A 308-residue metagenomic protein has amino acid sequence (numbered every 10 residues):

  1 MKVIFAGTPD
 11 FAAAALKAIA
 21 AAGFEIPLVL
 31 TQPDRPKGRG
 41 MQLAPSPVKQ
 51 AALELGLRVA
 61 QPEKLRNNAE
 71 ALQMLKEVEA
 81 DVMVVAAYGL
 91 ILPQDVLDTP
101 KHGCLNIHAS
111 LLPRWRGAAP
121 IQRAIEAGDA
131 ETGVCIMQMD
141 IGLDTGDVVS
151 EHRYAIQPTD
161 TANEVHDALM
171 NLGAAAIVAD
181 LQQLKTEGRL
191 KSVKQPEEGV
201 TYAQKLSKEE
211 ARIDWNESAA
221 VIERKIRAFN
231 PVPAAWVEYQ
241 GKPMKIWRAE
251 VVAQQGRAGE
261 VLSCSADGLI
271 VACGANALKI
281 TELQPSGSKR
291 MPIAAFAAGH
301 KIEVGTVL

Functional and structural regions predicted by a protein language model:
M1-P231, N276-K279, P285, A297 (+1 more regions): One-carbon transfer enzymes
N216-L308: An anion-binding loop in the catalytic cleft
